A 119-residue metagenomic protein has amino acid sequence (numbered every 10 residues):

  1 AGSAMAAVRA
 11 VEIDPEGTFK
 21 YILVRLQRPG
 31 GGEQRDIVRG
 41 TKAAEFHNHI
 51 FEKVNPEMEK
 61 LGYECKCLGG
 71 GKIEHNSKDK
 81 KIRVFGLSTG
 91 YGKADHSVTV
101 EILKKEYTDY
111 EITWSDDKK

Functional and structural regions predicted by a protein language model:
A1-K119: Intrinsic low-complexity, intrinsically disordered or marginally ordered coil/linker segments
